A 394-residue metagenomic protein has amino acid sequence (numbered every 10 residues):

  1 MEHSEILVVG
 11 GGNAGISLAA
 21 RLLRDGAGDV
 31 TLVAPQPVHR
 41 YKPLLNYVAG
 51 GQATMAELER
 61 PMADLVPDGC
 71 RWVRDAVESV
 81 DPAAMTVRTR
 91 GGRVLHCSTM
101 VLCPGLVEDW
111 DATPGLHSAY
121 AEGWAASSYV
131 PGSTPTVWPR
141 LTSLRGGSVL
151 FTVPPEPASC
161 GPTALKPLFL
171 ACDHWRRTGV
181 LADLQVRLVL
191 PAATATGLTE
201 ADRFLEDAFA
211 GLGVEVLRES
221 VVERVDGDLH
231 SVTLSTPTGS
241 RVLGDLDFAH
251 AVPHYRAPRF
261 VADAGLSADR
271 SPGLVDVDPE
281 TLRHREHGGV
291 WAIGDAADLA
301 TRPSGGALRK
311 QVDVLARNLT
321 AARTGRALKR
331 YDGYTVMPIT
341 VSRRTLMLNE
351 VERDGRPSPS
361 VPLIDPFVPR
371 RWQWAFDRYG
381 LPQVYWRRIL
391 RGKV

Functional and structural regions predicted by a protein language model:
E2-R71, P155-T199: Beta1-alpha1 glycine-rich phosphate/pyrophosphate-binding loop at the start of Rossmann-like nucleotide-binding domains
E2-S4, R71-K166, L170-G179, G239 (+1 more regions): FAD-binding core/adjacent interface of flavoenzyme oxidoreductases
D29-T31, C70-V87, L95, R176-G273 (+1 more regions): A Rossmann-like FAD-binding core segment of flavoenzymes
A112, H117-R145, G244-K310: FAD-site-proximal beta/loop scaffold in flavoenzymes
E156-H174, G305-V314, L346-R353: Short, electropositive alpha-helical surface patch
G273-V290, V341-G355, P359-V361: FAD-binding beta-loop-beta segment adjacent to the flavin cofactor pocket
I293-G333, P338-V341: A conserved FAD-binding loop/helix module that cradles the flavin
L348-V394: C-terminal auxiliary extensions adjacent to catalytic cores
